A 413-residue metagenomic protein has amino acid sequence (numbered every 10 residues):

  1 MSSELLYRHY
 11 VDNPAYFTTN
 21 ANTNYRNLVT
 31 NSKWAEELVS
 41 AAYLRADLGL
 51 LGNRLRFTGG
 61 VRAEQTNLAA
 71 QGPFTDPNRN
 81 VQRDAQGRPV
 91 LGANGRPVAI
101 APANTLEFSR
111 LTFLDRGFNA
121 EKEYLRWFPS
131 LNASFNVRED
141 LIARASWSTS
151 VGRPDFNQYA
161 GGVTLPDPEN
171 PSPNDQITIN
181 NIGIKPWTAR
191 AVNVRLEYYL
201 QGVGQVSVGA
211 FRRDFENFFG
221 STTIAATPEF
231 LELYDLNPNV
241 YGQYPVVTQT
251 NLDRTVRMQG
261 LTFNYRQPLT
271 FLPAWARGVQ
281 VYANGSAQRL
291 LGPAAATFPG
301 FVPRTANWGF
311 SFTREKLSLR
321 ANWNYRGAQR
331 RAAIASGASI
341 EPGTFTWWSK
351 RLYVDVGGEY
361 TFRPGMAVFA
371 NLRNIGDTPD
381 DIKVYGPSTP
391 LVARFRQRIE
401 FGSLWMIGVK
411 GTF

Functional and structural regions predicted by a protein language model:
M1-R26, A69-A120, Y159-N180, T222-T248 (+2 more regions): Solvent-exposed loop segments that connect transmembrane elements
N27, N31, A35-L38, K122 (+7 more regions): Outer-membrane beta-barrel signature, preferentially recognizing the C-terminal barrel domain of Gram-negative
A42, G59-Q65, A143-T149, V206-R212 (+4 more regions): Transmembrane beta-barrel strands of outer-membrane/channel proteins
Y43-D47, S130-N132, G183, N193-R195 (+5 more regions): Outer-membrane beta-barrel architecture
L48-L50, L55, A133-V137, T149 (+7 more regions): Residue-level signature of outer-membrane beta-barrel architecture
L50-F57, D140, V203, T270-V279 (+1 more regions): Short loop/turn motifs that connect adjacent beta-strands in outer-membrane beta-barrel proteins
F211-A333: Gram-negative outer-membrane beta-barrel transporters
E216, G327-I334, E359-F413: C-terminal beta-signal and adjacent terminal beta-strands/loops of Gram-negative outer-membrane beta-barrel proteins
